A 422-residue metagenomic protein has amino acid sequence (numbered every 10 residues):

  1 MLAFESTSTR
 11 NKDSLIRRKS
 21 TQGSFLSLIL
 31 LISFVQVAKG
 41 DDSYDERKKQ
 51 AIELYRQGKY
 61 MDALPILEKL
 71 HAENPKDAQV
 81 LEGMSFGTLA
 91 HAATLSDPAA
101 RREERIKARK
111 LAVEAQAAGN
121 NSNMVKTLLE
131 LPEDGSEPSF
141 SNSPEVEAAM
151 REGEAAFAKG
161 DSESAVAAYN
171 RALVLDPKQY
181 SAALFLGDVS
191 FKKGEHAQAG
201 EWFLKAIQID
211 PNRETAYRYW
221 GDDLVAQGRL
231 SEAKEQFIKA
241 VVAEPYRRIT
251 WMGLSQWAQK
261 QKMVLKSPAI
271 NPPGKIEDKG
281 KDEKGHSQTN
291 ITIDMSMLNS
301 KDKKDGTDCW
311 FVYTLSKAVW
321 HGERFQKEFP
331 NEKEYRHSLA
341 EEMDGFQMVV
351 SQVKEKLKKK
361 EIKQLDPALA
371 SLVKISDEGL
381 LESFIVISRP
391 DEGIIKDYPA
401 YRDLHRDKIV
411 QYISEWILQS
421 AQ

Functional and structural regions predicted by a protein language model:
Y44, A78-Q79, N123, V146 (+3 more regions): Helix-start (N-cap) detector for alpha-helical repeat units in TPR-like alpha-solenoids, especially tetratricopeptide
G83-M84, T127-L128, R151, F185 (+2 more regions): Canonical tetratricopeptide repeat
A90-R101, L131-V146, W257-E283: Alpha-helical linker/edge segments of TPR/alpha-solenoid repeat scaffolds and analogous pre-/post-domain helices
I238, M252-Q422: Eukaryotic alpha-helical solenoid repeat scaffolds
